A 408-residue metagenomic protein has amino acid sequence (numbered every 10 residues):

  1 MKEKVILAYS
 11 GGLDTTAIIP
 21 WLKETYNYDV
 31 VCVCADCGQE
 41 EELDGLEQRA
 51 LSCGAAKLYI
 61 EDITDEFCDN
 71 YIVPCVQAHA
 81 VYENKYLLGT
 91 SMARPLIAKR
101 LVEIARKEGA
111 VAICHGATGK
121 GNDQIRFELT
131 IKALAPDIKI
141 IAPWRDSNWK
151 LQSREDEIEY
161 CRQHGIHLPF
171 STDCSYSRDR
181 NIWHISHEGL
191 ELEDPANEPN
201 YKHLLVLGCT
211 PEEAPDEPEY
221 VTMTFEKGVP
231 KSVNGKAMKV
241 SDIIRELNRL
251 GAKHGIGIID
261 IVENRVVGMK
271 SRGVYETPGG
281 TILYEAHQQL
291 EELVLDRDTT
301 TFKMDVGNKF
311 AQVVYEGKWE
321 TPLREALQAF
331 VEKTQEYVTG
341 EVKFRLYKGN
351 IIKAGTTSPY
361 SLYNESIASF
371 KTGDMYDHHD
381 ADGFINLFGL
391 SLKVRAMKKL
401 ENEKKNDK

Functional and structural regions predicted by a protein language model:
K2-K408: Nucleotide-activated chemistry modules centered on ATP-dependent adenylation/adenylyltransferase
